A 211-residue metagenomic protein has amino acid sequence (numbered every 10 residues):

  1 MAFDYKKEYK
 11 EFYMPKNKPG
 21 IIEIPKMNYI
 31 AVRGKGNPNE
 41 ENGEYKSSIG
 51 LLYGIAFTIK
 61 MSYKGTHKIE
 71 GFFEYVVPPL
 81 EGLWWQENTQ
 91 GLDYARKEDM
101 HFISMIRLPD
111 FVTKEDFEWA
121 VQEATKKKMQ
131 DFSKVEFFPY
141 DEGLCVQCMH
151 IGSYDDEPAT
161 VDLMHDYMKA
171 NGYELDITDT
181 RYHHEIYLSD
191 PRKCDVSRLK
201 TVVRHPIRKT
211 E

Functional and structural regions predicted by a protein language model:
M1-E211: A solvent-exposed interaction/effector surface
